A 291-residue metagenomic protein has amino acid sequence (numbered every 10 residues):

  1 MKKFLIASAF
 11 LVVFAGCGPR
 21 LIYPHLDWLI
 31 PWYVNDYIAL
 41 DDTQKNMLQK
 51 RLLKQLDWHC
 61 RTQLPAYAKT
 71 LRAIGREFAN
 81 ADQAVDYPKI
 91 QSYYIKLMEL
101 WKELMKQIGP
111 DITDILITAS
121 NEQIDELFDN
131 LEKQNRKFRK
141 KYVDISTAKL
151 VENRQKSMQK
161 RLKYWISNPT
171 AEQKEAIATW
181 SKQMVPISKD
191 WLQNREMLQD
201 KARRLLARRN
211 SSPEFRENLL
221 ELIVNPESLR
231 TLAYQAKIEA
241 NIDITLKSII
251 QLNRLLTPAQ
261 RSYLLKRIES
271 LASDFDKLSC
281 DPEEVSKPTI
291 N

Functional and structural regions predicted by a protein language model:
M1-F4: Positively charged n-region of N-terminal signal peptides that target proteins for export
V13-G16: C-terminal motif of bacterial Sec signal peptides marking the signal peptidase cleavage site
G18-L21: Bacterial signal peptide processing site
Y23-Y67, I74: Start-of-domain marker
P31-W32, Q199-N291: A cross-kingdom marker for long, charged
V34, L48, M105-A119, L127 (+4 more regions): Short, structured motif recognition centered on aromatic/hydrophobic residues
T62-E103: Mid-chain, structured segments of secreted extracytoplasmic proteins
P110-T231: Extended amphipathic alpha-helical interaction segments
